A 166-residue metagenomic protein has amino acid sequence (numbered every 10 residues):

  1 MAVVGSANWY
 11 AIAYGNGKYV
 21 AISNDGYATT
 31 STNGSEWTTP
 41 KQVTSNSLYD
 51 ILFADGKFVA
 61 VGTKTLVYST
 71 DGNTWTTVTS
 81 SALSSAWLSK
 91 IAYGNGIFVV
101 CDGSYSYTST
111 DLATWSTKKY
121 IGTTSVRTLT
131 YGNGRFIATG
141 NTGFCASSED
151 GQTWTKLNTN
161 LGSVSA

Functional and structural regions predicted by a protein language model:
M1-A166: Residue-level hotspots at or immediately adjacent to binding/recognition sites across diverse folds
